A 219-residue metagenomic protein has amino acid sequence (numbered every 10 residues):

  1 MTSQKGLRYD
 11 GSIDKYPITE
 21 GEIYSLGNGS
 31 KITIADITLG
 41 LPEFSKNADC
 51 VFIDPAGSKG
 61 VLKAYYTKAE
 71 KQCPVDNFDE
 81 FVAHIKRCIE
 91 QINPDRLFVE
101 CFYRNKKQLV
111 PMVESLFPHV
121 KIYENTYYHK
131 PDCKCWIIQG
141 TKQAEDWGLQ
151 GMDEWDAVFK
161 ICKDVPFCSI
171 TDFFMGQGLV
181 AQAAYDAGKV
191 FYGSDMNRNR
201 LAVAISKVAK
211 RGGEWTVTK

Functional and structural regions predicted by a protein language model:
M1-K219: Class I S-adenosyl-L-methionine-dependent methyltransferase catalytic core
